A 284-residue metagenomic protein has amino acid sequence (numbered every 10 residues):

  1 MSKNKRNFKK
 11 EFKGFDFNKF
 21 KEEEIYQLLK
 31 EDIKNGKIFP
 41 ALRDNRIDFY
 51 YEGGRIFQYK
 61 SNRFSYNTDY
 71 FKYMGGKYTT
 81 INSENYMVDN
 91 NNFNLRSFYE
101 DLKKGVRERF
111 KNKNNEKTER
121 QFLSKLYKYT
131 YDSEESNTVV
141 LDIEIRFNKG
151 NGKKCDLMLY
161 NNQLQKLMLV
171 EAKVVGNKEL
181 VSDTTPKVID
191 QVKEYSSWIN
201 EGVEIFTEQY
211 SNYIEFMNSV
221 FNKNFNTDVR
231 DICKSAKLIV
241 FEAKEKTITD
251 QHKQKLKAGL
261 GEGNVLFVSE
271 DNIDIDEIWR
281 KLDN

Functional and structural regions predicted by a protein language model:
M1-N284: Charged, terminal alpha-helix-loop-beta segments that serve as non-catalytic nucleic-acid engagement and/or assembly
